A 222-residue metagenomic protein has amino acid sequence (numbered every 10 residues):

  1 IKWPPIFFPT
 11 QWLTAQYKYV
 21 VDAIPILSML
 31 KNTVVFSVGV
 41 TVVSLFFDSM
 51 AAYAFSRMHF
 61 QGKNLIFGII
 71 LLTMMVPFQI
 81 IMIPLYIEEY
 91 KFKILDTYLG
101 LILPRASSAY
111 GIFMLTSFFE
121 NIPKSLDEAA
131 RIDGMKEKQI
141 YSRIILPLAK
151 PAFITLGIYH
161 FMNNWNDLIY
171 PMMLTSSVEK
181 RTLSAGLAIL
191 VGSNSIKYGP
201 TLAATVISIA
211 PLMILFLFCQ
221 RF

Functional and structural regions predicted by a protein language model:
I1-F222: A structural signal for multi-pass alpha-helical bundles of membrane permease subunits that mediate small-molecule
